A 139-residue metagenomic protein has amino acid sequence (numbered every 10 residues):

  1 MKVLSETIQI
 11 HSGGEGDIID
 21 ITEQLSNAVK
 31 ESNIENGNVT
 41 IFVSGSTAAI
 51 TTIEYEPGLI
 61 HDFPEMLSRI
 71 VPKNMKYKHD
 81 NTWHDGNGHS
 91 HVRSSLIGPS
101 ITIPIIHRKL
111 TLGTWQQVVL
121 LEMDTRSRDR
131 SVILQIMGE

Functional and structural regions predicted by a protein language model:
M1-E139: Active-site histidine-anchored catalytic micro-motif
